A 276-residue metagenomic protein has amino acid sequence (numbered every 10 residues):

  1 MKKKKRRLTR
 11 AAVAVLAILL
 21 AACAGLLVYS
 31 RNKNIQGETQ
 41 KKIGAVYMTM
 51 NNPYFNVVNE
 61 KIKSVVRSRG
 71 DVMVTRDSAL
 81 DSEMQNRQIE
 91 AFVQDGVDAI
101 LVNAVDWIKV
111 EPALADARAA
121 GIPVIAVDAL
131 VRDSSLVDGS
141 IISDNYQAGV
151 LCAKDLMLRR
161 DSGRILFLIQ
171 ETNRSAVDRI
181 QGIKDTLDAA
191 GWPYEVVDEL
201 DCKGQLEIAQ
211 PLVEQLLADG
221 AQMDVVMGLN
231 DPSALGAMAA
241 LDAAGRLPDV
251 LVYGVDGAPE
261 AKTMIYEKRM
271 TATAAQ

Functional and structural regions predicted by a protein language model:
M1-R7: N-terminal Lys/Arg-rich, disordered targeting/topogenic segments
V13-L26: Hydrophobic membrane-insertion alpha-helices, especially the h-region of bacterial N-terminal signal peptides
S30-A45: Ser/Thr/Pro/Gly-rich low-complexity linker/stalk segments immediately outside membranes or between
I43, Y47, I62, V150-E199: An alpha-beta-alpha
G44-K61, V65, R69, V74-A91 (+4 more regions): Extracytoplasmic "Venus flytrap"
Q85, I141-I165, V177-D178, L206-Q210 (+2 more regions): Hydrophobic alpha-helical segments within soluble ligand-binding/sensing domains
V93, A99-R118, I183, V197-D198 (+1 more regions): Hydrophobic alpha-helical
W107-Q147, L158, A258-T271: Flexible loop/hinge segments that line or gate small-molecule binding clefts
